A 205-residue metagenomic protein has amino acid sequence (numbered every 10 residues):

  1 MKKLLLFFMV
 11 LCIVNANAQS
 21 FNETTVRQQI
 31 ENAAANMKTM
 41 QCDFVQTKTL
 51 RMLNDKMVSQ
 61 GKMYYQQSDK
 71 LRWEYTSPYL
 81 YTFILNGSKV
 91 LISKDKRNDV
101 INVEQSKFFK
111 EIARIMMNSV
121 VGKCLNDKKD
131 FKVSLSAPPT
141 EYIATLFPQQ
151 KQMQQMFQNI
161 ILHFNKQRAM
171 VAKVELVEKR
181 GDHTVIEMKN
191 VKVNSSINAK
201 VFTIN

Functional and structural regions predicted by a protein language model:
M1-L4, A18: Positively charged n-region of N-terminal signal peptides that target proteins for export
L4-V14: Sec-dependent N-terminal signal peptides
Q19-F21, E31-N36, Q41-D43, K48 (+3 more regions): Flexible, processing/modification-adjacent segments and terminal tails in exported/periplasmic/extracellular proteins
S20, I101, C124-N205: Gly/Pro-enriched, hydrophobic low-complexity segments that function as extracytoplasmic propeptides/linkers
V26-T49, L53, K62-Y64, L71-R72 (+1 more regions): N-terminal secretory signal peptides
C42-F44, Q60, N159, M188: Extended beta-sheet lipid-handling architectures
F44, L71-Y75, V90-S93, A144-L146 (+1 more regions): Short hydrophobic/aromatic-rich beta-strand segments that constitute the beta-sheet cores of beta-sandwich/beta-barrel
K62-R114, T184: An acidic-aromatic
